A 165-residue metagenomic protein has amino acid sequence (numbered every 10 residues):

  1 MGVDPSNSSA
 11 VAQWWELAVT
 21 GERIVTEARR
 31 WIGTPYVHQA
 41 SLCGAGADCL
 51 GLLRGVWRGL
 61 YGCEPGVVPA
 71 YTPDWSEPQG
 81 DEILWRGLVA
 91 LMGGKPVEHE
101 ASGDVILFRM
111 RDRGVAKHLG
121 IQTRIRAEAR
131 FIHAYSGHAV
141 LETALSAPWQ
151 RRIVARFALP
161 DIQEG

Functional and structural regions predicted by a protein language model:
N7, V11-T34, A144-G165: Non-catalytic ligand/cofactor/substrate-binding and regulatory segments of enzyme domains
W14-V25, G66-A139: ...with weaker cross-activation on analogous glycine-rich loops/strands in unrelated enzymes
V25-G46, P65-V67: Active-site nucleophile-His-acid catalytic modules used for acyl/amide transfer and hydrolysis across diverse enzymes
I32, L60-Y61, M92: A broad structural signal for alpha-helix termini and local helix breaks/kinks
Y36, A90-P96, R152-A155: Short secondary-structure junctions
Y36, Y71, W75, L145: Short clusters of hydrophobic/aromatic residues that line enzyme substrate/ligand-binding pockets
S41-L60: Active-site nucleophilic cysteine motif
